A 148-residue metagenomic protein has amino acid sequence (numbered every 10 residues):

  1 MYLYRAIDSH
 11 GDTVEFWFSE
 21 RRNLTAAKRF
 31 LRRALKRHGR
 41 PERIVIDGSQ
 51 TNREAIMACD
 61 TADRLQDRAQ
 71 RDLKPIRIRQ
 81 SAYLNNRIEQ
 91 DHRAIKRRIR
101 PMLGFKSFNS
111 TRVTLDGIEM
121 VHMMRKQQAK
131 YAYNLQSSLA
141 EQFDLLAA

Functional and structural regions predicted by a protein language model:
M1-A148: Residue-level recognition of single "structural anchor" positions that define or cap local secondary structure
